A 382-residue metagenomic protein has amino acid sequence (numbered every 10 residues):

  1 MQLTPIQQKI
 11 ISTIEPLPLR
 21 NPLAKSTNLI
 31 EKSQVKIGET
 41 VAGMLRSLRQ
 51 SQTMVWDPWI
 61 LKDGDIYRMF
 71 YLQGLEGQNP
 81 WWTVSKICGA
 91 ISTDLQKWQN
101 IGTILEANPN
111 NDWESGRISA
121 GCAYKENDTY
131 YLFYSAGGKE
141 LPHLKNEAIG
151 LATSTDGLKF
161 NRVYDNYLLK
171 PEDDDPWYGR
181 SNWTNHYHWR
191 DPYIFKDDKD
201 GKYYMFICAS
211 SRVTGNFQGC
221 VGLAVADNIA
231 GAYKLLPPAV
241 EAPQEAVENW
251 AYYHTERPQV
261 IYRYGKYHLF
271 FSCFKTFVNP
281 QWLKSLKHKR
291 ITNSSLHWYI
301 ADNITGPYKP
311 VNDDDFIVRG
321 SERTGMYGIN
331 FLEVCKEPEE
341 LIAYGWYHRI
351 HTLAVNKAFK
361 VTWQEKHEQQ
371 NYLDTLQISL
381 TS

Functional and structural regions predicted by a protein language model:
M1-S382: Carbohydrate-active catalytic/glycan-binding domains of CAZyme proteins, especially the secreted or lumenal ectodomains
